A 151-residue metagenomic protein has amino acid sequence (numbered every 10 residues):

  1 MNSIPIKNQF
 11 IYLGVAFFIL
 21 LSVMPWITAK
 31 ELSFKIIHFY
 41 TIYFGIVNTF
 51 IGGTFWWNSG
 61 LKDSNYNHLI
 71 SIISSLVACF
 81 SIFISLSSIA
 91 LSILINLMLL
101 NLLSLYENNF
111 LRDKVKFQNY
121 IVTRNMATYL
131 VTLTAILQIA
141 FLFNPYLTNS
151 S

Functional and structural regions predicted by a protein language model:
M1-G14: N-terminal membrane topogenic signal
M1-N2, T28-I36, I51-D63, F110-K116: Short juxtamembrane and helix-loop transition motifs at transmembrane-helix boundaries in membrane proteins
I4-K7, F110-L133: Interfacial loop-to-transmembrane junctions
N8-I11, S64-I73, L94-I95, Y120-A127: Cytoplasmic-side transmembrane-helix entry/capping segments in multi-pass membrane proteins
V15-I19, F39-F83: Core segments of alpha-helical transmembrane spans in multipass integral membrane proteins
I46-I51, L97-N109: Alpha-helical transmembrane segments and their membrane-interface exit regions
I84-L102: Transmembrane helix-loop-helix
L137-S151: Juxtamembrane boundary at the C-terminal end of a transmembrane helix
